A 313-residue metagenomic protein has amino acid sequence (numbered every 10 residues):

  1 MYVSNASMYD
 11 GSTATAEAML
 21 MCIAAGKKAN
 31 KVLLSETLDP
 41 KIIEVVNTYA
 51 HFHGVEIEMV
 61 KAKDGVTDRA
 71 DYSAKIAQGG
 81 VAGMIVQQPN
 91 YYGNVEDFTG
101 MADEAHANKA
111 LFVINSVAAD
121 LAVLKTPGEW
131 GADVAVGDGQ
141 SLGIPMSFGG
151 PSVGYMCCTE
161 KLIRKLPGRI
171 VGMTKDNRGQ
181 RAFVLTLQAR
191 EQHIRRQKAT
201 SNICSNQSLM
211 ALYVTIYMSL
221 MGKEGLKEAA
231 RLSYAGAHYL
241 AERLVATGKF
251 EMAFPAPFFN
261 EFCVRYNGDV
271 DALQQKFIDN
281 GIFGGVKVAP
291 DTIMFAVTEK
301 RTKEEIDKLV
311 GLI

Functional and structural regions predicted by a protein language model:
M1-A16: Short loop-beta-helix segment that forms the pyridoxal 5′-phosphate
M1-V3, D133-G139, I194-K198: Glycine/charged-rich beta-loop-alpha catalytic/anionic-binding loops adjacent to active sites
V3-A6, I57, M252, G284: Generic structural signal for residues in well-ordered beta-strands
Y9-S12, P40, V66, Y92-V95 (+12 more regions): Electropositive phosphate-/nucleotide-binding environments in soluble metabolic enzymes
T13-Q180, K249, V264, D271-Q275 (+2 more regions): Conserved PLP-enzyme active-site core in the AAT-like
V81, E224-K308: Conserved C-terminal alpha-helix-loop-beta "cap" of PLP-dependent enzymes that closes/shapes the active-site mouth
L142-G248, M252-P255: Active-site C-terminal subdomain of aminotransferase-like
L312-I313: C-terminal alpha-helix
